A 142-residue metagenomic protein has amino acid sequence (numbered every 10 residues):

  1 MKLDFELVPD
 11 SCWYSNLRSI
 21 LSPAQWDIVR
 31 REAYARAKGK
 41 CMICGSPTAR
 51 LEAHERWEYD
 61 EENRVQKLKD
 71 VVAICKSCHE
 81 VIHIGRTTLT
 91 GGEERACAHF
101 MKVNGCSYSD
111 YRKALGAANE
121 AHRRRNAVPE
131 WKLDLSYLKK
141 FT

Functional and structural regions predicted by a protein language model:
M1-V29, S46-T48, G91-T142: A boundary/linker detector
A24-E52, C75-S77: Short cysteine-rich loop/turn motifs with clustered Cys
M42-A73, I82, R86-T88: Histidine-centered nuclease catalytic patch
Y59-K76, E94-D110: Short microdomains enriched in Cys/His and/or Lys/Arg
